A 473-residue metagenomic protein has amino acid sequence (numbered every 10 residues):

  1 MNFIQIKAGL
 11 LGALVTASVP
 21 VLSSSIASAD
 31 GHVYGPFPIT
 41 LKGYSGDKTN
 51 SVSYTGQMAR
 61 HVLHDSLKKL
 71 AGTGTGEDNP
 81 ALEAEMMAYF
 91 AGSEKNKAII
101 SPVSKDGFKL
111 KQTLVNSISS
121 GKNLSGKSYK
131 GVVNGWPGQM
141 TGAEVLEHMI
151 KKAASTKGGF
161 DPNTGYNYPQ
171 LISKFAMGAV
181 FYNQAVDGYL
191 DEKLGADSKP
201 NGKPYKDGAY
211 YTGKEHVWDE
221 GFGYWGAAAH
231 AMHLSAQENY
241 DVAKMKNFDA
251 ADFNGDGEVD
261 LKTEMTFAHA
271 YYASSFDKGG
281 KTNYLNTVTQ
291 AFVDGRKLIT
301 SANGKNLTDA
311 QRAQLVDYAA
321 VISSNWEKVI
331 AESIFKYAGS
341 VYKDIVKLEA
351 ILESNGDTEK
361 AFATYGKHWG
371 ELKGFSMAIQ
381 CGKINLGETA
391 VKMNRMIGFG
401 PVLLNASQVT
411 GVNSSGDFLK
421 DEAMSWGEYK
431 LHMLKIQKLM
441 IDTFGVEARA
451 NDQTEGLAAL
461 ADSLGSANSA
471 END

Functional and structural regions predicted by a protein language model:
M1-S28: Gram-negative bacterial Sec-dependent N-terminal signal peptides
A29-D473: Mature extracytoplasmic or organellar-lumen-exposed domains after removal of signal/transit peptides
